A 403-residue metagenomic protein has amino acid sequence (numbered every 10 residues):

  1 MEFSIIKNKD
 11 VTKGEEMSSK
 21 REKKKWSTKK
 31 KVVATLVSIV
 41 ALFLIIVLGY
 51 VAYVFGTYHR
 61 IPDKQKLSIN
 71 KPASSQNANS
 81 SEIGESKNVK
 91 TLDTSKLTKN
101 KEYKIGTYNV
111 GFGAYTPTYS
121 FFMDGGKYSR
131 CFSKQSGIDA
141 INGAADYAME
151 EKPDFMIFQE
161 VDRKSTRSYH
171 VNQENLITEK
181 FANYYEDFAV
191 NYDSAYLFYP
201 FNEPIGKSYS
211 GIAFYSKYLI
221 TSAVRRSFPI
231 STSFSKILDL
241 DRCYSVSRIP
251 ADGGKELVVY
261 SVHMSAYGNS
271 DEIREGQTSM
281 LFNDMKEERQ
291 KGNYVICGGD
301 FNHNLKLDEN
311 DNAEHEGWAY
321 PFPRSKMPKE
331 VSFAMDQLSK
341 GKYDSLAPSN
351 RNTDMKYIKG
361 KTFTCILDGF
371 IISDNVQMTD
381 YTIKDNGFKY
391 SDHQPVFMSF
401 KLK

Functional and structural regions predicted by a protein language model:
F3, K9-S38, F43-K180, F188-Y199 (+2 more regions): N-terminal, active-site-proximal structural segment of metallo-dependent hydrolase catalytic domains
V89, Y209-I212, L240-V246, T364-G369 (+1 more regions): Short hydrophobic/aromatic beta-strand or adjacent loop that forms the aromatic wall/cage of a ligand/substrate-binding
K104-V110, G143-H170, Y215, S247 (+4 more regions): Active-site beta-strand/loop signature of hydrolases that rely on acidic residues for catalysis
Y128-S133, V161-R163, F228-K236, H263-R274: Surface-exposed cleft-lining segments at the edges of enzyme active sites
D139, G143, N172, L176 (+5 more regions): Extracytoplasmic/secreted proteins, especially bacterial periplasmic and envelope-associated proteins
E179-A182, K207-A223, T362-Q377, K401: Conserved beta strand-loop-helix elements of the APE1-like EEP
D193-L257, S261: A well-ordered secondary-structure block
N269, I273-N375: Metal-dependent phosphoesterases centered on the DNase I-like endonuclease/exonuclease/phosphatase
